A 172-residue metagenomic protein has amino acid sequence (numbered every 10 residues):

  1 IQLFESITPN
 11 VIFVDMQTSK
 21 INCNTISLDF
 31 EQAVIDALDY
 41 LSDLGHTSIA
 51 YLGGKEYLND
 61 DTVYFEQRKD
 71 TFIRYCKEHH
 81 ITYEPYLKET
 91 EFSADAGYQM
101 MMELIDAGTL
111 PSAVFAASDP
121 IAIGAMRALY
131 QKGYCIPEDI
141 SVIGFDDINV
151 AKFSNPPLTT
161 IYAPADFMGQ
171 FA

Functional and structural regions predicted by a protein language model:
I1-Q32, P120, D146-L158: Flexible loop/hinge segments that line or gate small-molecule binding clefts
V14, Y51-L52, F115: Short hydrophobic segments within beta-strands
T18, Y57, Y64, P120-A122: Alpha-helix capping/helix-boundary segments
N24-L52, D70, A94-E103, A122 (+1 more regions): Hydrophobic alpha-helical segments within soluble ligand-binding/sensing domains
Y51, I73-D95: Short beta-strand elements in bilobed, periplasmic/extracellular small-molecule ligand-binding domains
Y51-R74: Secondary-structure junction motif
E84, M102-A172: Flexible loop/turn connectors
